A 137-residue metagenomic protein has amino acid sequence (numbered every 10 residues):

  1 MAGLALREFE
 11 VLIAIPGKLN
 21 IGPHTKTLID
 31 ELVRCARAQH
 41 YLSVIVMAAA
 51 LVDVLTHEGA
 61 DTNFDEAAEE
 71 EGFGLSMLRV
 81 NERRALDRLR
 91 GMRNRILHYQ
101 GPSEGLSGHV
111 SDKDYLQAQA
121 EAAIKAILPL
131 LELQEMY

Functional and structural regions predicted by a protein language model:
M1-H40: Charged alpha-helical initiation segments
I21, R37-Y41, E82-A85, H109: Residue-level recognition of alpha-helical structural elements
H24, H40-M47, A85, M92 (+1 more regions): Residue-level detector of well-ordered alpha-helical segments, enriched for hydrophobic/aromatic packing positions
I29-A60: Short, hydrophobic, well-ordered secondary-structure elements
E58-T62, I96-Y99: A short secondary-structure junction motif
G59-G91: Short, charged amphipathic alpha-helical segments flanked by flexible coils
V80-Y137: Charge-enriched, short contiguous segments at helix-coil
